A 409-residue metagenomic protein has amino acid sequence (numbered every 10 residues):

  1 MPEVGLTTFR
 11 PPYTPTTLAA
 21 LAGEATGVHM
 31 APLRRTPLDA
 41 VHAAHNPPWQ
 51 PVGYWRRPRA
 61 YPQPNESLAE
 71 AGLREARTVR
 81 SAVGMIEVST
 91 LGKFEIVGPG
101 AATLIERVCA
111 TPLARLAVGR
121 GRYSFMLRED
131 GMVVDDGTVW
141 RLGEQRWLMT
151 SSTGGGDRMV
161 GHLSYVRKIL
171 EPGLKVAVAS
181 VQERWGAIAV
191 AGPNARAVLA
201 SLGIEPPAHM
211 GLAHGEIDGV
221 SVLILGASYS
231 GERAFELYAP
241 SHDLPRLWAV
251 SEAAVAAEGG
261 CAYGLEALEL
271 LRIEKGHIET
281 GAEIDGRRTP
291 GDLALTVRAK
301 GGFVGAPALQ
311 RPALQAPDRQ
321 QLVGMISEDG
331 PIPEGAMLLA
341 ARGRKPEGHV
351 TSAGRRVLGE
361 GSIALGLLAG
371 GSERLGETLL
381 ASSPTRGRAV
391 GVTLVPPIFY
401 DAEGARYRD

Functional and structural regions predicted by a protein language model:
P2-P51, R56-S67, G143-R146, S151-D409: Conserved, structured C-terminal
A40-V41, G84, E95: Intrinsically disordered, low-complexity polar/charged tails and linkers
Q63-G84: Active-site-flanking structural segment that lines cofactor/substrate pockets
R80, D136-G137, L225: Short beta-strand/turn micro-motifs at beta-sheet edges
S89-L91: Active-site acidic/histidine clusters and adjacent loop/turn architecture that either coordinate catalytic ions
K93-E95, V323: Short amphipathic
P99-V133, P193-V222: Internal amphipathic helical hairpin motif
P112-V166: Well-ordered mid-protein domain cores that form the structural environment of catalytic cofactors
